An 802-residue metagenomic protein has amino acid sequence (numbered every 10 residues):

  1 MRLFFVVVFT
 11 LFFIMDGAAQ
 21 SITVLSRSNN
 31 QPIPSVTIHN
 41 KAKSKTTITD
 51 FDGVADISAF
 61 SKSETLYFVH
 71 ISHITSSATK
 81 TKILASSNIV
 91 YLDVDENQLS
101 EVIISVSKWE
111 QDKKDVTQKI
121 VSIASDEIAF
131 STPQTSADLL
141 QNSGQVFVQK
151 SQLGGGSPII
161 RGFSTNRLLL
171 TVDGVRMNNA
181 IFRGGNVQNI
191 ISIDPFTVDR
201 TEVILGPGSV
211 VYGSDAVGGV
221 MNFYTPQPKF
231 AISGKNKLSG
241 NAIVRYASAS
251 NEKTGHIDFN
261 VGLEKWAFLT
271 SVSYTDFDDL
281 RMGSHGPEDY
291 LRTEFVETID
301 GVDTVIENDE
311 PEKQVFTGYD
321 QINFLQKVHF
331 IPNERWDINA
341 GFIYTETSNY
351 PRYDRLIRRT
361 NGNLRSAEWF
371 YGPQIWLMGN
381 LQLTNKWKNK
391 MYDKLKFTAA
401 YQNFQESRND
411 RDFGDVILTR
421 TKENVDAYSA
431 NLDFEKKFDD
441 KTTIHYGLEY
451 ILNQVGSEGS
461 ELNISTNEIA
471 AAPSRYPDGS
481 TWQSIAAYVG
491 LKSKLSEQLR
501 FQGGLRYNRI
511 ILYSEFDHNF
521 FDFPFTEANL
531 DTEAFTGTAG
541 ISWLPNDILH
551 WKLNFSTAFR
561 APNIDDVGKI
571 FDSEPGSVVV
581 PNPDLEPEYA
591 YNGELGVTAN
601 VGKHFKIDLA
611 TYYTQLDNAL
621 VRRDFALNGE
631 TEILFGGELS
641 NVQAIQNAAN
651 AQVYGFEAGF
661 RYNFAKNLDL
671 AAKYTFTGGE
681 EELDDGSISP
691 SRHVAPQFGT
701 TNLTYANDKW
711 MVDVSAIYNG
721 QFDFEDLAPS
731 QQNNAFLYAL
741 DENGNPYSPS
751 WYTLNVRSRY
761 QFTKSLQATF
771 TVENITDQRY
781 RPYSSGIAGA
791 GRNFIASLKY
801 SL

Functional and structural regions predicted by a protein language model:
T37-H39, H70-H73, L84-A129, T165: Short, acidic, small-residue-rich periplasmic hinge/interaction motif at the N-terminus of Gram-negative outer-membrane
M177-P207: Short acidic/polar hinge/loop motifs at secondary-structure boundaries that mediate gating or recognition
S250-F277, P287-N349, I375-L377, F438-D439 (+2 more regions): Transmembrane beta-barrel wall of Gram-negative outer-membrane proteins
V315-Q321, I331-K394, N403-V425, S474 (+1 more regions): Flexible loop and strand-edge segments within Gram-negative outer membrane beta-barrel domains
S348, N403-S407, E461, N467 (+6 more regions): Surface-exposed extracellular loop regions of Gram-negative outer-membrane beta-barrel proteins, predominantly
E423, A427-F434, S484-A486, V580-E586 (+4 more regions): Outer membrane beta-barrel strand-and-loop segments of large Gram-negative receptors, especially TonB-dependent
I444-L549, I570-E574, Q643, D685-G686: Signature of Gram-negative outer-membrane beta-barrel scaffolds
E497, Y612-Q615, F635-P729, K764 (+1 more regions): Gram-negative outer-membrane beta-barrel transporters
